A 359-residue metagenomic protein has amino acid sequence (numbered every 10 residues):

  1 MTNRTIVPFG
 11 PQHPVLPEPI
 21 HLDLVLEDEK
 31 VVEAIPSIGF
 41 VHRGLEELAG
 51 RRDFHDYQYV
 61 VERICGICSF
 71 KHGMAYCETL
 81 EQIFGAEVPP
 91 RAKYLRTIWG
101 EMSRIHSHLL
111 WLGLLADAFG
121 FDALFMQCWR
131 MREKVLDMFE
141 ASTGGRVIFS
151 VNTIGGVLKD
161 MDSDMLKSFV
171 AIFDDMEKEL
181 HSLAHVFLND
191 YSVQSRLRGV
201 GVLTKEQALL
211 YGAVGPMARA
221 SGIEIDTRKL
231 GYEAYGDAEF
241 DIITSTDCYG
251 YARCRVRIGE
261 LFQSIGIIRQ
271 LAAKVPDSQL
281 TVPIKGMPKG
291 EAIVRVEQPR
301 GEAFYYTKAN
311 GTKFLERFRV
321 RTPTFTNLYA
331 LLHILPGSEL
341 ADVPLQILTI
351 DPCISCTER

Functional and structural regions predicted by a protein language model:
M1-R359: Active-site bordering "gate/hinge" segments that shape substrate access to catalytic or cofactor-binding pockets
